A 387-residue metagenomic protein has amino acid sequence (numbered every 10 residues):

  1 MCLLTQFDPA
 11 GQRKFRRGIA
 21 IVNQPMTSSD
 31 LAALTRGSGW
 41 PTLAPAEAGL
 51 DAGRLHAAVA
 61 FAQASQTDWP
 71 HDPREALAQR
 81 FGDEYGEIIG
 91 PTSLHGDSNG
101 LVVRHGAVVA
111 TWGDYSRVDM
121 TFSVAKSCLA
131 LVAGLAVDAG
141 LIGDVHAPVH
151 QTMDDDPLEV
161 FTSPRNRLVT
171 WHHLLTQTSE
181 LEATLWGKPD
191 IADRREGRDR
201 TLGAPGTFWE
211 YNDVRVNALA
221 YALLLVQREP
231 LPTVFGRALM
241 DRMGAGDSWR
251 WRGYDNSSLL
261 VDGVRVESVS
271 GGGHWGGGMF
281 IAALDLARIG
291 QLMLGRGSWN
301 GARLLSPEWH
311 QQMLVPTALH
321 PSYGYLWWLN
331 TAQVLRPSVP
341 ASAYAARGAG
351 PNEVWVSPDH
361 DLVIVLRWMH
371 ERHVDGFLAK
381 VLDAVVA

Functional and structural regions predicted by a protein language model:
C2, Q6-Y115, D138-G143, E229 (+1 more regions): N-terminal leader/targeting segments and the immediately adjacent pre-domain N-terminus
T27-S28, A346-A387: Structured C-terminal helix/loop/strand segments within mature extracytoplasmic catalytic/sensor domains
L34-A44, Q63-T92, G96, T121 (+2 more regions): Active-site-proximal loop and beta-strand segments within enzyme catalytic domains
H56-V59, Q63, G134-V137, H150 (+10 more regions): Non-transmembrane alpha-helical segments in soluble domains of secreted/periplasmic/extracellular proteins
G106, M120-V145, L174, L219-L223 (+3 more regions): Active-site SXXK
A107-R117, T162, S179-N256, G277: Catalytic-site signature segments of enzymes, centered on catalytic residues
A139-S179, L225-G276: Active-site helix/loop module of the DD-peptidase/beta-lactamase fold, centered on the serine-lysine SxxK catalytic
R252, S257-G272, L314-V363: Active-site Gly/Thr loop motif
